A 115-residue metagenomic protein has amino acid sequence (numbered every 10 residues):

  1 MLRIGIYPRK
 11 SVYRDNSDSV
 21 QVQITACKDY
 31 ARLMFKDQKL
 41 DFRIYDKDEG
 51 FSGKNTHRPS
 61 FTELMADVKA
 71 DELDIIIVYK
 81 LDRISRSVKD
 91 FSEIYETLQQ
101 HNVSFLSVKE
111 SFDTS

Functional and structural regions predicted by a protein language model:
M1-S115: Short, structured surface patches at the beginning of a domain
